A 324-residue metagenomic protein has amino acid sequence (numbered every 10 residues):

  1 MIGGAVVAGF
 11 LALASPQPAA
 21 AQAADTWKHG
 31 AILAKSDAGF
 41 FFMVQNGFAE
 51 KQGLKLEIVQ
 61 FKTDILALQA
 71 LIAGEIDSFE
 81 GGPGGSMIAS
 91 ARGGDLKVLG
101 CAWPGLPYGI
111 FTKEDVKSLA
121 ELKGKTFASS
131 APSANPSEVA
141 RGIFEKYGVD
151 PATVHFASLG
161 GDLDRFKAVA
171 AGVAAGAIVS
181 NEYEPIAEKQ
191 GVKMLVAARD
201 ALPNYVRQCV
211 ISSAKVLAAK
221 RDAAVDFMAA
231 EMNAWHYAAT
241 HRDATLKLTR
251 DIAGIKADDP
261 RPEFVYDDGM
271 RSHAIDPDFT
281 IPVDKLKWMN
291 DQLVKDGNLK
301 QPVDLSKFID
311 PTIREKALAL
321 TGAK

Functional and structural regions predicted by a protein language model:
G3-A14: Bacterial N-terminal signal peptides
S15-A21: Sec/Tat signal peptide C-region and signal peptidase I cleavage site
A21-A171, A175-N181, M194-A198, P203-N204: Short, glycine-/small- and polar/acidic-enriched structural segments that line small-molecule recognition paths
I76, A170, D268-V283, E315-A323: Short amphipathic alpha-helical segments at helix boundaries and their inter-helical linkers
G84-G85, L163-I255: Pocket-lining segment of extracytoplasmic ligand-binding domains
A218-K300: Secondary-structure end/capping motifs
N290-K324: Conserved C-terminal helix/tail region of periplasmic/extracytoplasmic solute-binding proteins
